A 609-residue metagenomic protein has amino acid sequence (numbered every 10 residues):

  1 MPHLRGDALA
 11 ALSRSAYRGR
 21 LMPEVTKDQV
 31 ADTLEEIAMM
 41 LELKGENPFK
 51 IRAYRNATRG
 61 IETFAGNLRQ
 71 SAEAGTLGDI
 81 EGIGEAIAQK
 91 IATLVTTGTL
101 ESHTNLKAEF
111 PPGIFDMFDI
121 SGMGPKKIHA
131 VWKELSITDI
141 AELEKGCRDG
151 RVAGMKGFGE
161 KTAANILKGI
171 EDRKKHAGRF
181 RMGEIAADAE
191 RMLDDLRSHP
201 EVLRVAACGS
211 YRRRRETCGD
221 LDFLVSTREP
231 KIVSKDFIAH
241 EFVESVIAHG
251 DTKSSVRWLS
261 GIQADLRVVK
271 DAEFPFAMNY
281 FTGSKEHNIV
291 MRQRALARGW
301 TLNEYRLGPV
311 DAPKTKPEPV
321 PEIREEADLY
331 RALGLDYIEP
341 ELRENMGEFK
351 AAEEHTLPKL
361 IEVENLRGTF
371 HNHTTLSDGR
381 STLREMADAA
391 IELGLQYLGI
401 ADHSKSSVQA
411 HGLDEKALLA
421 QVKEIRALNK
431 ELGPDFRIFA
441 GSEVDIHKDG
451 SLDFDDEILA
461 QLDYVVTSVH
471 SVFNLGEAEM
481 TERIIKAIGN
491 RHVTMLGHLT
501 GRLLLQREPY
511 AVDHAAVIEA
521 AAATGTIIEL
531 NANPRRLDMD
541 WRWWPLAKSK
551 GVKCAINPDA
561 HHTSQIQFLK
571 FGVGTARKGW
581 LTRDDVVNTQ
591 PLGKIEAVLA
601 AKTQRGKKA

Functional and structural regions predicted by a protein language model:
D7-L21: Short, Lys/Arg-enriched N-terminal segments with co-localized hydrophobic residues within the first ~10-30 amino acids
S15, P23, R214-T374, T382-I400 (+2 more regions): Charged catalytic cores and adjacent phosphate/nucleic-acid-binding surfaces used for phosphate/nucleic-acid chemistry
L21-E46: Charged, compositionally biased N-terminal leader segments and the immediate start of the first structured element
P23-E24, A38, P48-S254, P275-F276 (+5 more regions): Accessory alpha-helical DNA-binding modules that contact the DNA backbone or grooves
A207-S210, G368-N372, E443: Two-metal-ion RNase H-like nuclease active-site motif
D435, A440-E443: Short, conserved loop-to-beta-strand elements that form functional interface hotspots
